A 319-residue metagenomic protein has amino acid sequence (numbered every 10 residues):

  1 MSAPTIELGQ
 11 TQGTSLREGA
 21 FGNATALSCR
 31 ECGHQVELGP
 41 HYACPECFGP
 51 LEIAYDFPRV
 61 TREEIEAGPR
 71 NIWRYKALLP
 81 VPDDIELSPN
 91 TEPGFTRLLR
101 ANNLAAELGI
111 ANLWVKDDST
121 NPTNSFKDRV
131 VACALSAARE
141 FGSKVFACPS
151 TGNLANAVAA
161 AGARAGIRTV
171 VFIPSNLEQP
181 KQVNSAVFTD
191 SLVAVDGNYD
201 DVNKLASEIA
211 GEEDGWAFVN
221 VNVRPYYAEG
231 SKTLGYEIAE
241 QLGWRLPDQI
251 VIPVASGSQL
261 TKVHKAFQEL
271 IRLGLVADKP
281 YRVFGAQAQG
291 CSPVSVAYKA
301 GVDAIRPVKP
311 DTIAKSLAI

Functional and structural regions predicted by a protein language model:
S2-I319: PLP-dependent amino-acid enzyme catalytic core
